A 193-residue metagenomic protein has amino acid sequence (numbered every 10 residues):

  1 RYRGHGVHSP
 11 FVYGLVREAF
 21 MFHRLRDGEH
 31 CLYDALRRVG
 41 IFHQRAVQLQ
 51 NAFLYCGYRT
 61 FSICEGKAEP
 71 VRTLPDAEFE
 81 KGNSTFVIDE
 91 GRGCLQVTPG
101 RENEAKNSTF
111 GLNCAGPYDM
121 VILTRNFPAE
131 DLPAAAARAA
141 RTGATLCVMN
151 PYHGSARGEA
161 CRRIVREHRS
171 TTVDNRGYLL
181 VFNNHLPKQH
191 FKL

Functional and structural regions predicted by a protein language model:
R1-T142, Y152-L193: A short alpha-helical cap/connector motif
